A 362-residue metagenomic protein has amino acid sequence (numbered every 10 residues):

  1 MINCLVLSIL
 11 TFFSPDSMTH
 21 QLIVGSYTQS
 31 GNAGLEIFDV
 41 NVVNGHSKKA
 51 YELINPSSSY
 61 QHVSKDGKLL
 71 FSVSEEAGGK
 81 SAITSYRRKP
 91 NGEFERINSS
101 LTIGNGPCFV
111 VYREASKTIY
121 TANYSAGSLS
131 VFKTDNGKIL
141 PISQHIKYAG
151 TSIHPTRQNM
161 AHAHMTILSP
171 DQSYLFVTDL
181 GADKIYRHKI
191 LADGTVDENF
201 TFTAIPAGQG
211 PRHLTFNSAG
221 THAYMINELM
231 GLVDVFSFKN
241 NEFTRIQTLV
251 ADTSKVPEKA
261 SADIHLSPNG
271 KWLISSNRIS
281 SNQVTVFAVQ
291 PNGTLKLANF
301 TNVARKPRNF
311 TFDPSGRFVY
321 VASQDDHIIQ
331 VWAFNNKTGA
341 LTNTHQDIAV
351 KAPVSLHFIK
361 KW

Functional and structural regions predicted by a protein language model:
Y27-Q29, E75-A77, Y124-A126, T134 (+6 more regions): Short loop/turn segments immediately following the C-termini of beta-strands
G31, N55-D66, I103-A115, A149-Q172 (+4 more regions): Beta-rich, blade/repeat-based domains predominating in secreted/periplasmic proteins but also intracellular
F38-N44, Y86-G92, F132-P141, K189-T195 (+3 more regions): Short loop/turn segments immediately following beta-strands, especially the blade-tip and inter-blade linker loops
K48-L53, E95-L101, Q144, G150-R157 (+4 more regions): A short beta-strand motif characteristic of beta-propeller blades
K49-S116: Blade-loop segments of beta-propeller domains
S261-V321: Loop/turn-rich, solvent-exposed surfaces of beta-rich toroidal or solenoidal domains
Q324-I329, T342-W362: Blade-level signature of beta-propeller repeat domains, shared across WD40, Kelch, NHL, RCC1 and BNR/Asp-box propellers
